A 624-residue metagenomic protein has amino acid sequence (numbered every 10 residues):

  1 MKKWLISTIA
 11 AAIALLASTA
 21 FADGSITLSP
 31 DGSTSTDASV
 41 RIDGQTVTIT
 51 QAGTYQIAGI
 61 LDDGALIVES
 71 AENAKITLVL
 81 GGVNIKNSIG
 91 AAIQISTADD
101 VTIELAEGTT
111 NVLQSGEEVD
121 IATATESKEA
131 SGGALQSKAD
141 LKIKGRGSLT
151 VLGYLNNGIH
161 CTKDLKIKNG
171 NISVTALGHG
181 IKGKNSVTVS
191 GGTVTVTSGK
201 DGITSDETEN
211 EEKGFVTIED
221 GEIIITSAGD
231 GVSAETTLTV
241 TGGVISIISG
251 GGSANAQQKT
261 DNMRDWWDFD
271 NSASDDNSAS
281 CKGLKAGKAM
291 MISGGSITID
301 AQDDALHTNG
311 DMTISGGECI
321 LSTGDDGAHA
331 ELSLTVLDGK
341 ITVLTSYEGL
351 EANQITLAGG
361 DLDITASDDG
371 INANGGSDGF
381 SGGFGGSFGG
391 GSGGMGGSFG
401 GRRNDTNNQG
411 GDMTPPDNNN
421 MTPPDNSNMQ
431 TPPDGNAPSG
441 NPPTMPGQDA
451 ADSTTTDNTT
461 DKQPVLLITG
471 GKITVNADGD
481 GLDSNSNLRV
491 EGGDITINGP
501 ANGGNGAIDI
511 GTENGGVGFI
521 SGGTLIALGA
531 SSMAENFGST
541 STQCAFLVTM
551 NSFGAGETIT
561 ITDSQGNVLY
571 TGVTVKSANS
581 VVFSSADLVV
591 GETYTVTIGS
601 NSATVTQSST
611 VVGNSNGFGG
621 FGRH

Functional and structural regions predicted by a protein language model:
W4-S7, A14-H624: A composition-driven surface/loop motif
